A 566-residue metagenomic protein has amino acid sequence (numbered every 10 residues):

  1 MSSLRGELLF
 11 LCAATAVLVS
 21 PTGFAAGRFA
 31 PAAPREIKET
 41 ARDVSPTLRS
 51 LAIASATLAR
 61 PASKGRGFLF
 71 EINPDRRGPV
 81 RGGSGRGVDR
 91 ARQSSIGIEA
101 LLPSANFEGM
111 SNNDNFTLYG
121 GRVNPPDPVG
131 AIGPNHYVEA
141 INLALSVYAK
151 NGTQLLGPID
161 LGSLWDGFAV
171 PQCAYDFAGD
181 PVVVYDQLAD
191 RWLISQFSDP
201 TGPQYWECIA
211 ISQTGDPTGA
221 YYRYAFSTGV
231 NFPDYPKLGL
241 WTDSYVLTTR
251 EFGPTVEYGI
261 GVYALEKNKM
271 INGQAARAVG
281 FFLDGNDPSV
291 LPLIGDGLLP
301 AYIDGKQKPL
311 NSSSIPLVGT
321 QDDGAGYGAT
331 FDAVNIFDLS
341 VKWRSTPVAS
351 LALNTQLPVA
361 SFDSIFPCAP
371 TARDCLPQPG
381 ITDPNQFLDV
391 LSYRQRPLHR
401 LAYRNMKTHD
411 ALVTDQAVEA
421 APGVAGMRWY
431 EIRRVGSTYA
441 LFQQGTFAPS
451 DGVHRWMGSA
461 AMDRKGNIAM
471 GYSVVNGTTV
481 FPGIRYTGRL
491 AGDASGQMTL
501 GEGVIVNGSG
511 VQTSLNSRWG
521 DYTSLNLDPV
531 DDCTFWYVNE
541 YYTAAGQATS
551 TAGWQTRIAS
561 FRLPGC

Functional and structural regions predicted by a protein language model:
M1-F10: Bacterial N-terminal signal peptides that target proteins for export
F10-L11, R428: C-terminal low-complexity, acidic/polar tails when present
A26-C566: C-terminal PAP-associated
